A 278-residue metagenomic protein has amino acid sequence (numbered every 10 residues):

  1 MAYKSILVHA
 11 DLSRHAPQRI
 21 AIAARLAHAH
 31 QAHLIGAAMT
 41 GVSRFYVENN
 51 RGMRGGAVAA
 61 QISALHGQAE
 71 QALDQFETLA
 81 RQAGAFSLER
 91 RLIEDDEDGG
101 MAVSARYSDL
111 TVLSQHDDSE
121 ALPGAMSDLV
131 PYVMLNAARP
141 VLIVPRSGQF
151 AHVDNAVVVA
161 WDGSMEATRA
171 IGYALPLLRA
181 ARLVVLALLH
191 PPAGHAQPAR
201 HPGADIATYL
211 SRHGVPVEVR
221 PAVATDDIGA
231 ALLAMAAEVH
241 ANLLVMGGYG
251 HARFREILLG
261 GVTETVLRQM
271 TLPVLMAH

Functional and structural regions predicted by a protein language model:
M1, T78-T111, R212-L244, G250-F254 (+1 more regions): Structural beta-alpha unit
M1-G56, N136, Q149, V153-P221: Small/aliphatic-rich secondary-structure junction motif
R19, E97, M126, A167-A170 (+2 more regions): Amphipathic coiled-coil/heptad-repeat helices and related helical stalk/stem segments that mediate oligomerization
I20, R25-A29, G100-Q149, M235-H278: Gly/Ser-rich helix-loop-strand patches that form or flank binding pockets for ribonucleotide-derived cofactors
G36, E89-L92, I143, L186 (+2 more regions): A structural preference for short, hydrophobic beta-strand core positions in alpha/beta folds
R44, E97-D98, E120, A151 (+3 more regions): Generic structural signal for helix capping and beta-alpha/helix-loop junctions
G56-Q71: A short acidic, glycine-rich active-site loop that binds or catalyzes chemistry on phosphate/adenosine moieties
